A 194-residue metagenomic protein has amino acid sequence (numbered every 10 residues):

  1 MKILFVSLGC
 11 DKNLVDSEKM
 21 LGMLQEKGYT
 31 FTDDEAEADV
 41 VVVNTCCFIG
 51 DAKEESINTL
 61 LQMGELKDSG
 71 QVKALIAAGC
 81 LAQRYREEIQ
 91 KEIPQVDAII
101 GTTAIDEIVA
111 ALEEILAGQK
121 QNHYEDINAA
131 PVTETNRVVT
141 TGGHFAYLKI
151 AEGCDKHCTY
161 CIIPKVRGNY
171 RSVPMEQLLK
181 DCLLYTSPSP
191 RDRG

Functional and structural regions predicted by a protein language model:
M1-S187, R191: Proteins enriched for Cys/Gly/acidic motifs involved in redox and nucleic-acid/cofactor modification
